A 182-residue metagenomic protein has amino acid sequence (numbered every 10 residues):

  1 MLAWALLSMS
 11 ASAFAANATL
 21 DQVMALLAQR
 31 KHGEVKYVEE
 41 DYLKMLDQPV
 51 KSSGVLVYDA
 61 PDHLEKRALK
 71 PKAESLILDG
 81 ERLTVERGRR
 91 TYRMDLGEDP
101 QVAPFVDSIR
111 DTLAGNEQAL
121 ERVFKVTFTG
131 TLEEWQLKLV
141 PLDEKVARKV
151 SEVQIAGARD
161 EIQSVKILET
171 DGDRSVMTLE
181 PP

Functional and structural regions predicted by a protein language model:
L2-A3, A13: Cleavable N-terminal signal peptides
S8-V38, Y42-P49: N-terminal leader/targeting segments and the immediate start of mature chains
Y37, L64-A68, L83-V85, L137-L139 (+1 more regions): Short hydrophobic/aromatic-rich beta-strand segments that constitute the beta-sheet cores of beta-sandwich/beta-barrel
Q48-G54, E152, D173: Amphipathic hydrophobic-ligand
G54-V57, I155-G157: Extended lipid/amphipathic-ligand handling interfaces
V55-D107, S175: An acidic-aromatic
R89, R93-Q136: Flexible, surface-exposed loop/linker segments and immediately adjacent secondary-structure boundaries
E117-V123, G130-P182: Gly/Pro-enriched, hydrophobic low-complexity segments that function as extracytoplasmic propeptides/linkers
